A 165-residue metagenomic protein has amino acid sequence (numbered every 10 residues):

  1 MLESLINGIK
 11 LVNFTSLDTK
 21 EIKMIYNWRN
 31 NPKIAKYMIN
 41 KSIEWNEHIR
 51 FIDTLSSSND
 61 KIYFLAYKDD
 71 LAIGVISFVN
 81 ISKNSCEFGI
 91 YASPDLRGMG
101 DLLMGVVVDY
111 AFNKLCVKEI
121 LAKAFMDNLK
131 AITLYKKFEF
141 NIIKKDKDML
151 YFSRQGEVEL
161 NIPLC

Functional and structural regions predicted by a protein language model:
M1-K20, V158-C165: Conserved N-terminal entry element of GNAT/NAT acetyltransferase domains
N27-K41: Helix-loop element at the rim of GNAT/NAT acetyltransferase active sites that forms part of the acceptor-substrate
K41-D95: Acetyl-CoA-dependent GNAT
F78-N80, Y110, K114-L115, K123 (+1 more regions): Long, contiguous binding/interaction regions
V79-F88, K114-K118, D148-L150: A conserved beta-turn-beta hairpin within the catalytic core of GNAT-like acetyltransferases that forms part
S93, L121-I132, D148-S153: Conserved beta-strand-loop-alpha-helix junction that forms the acyl-donor binding cleft
R97-A111, T133-K137: Conserved acetyl-CoA-binding loop-helix of GNAT-fold acetyltransferases
K136-D146: Conserved acetyl-CoA-binding loop of GNAT-fold acetyltransferases
